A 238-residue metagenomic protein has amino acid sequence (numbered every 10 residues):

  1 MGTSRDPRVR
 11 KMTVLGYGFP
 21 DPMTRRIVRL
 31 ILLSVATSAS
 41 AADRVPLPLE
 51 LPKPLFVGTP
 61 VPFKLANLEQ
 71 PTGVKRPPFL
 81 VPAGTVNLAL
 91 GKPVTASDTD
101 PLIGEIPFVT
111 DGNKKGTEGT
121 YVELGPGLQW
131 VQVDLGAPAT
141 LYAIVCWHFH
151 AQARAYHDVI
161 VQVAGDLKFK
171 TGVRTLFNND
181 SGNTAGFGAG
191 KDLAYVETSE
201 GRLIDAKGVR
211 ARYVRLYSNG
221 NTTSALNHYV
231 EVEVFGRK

Functional and structural regions predicted by a protein language model:
G2, G16-G18: Residue-identity detector for glycine
M12, R25-L32: Sec-dependent signal peptide recognition, specifically the positively charged N-region followed immediately by
L33-A41: Hydrophobic h-region of N-terminal signal peptides that target proteins for export in Gram-negative bacteria
A41-T85: N-terminal pre-domain segments of enzymes
A42-G58, S97-T99, V122-W130, P138-A139 (+1 more regions): Trp- and acidic/polar-enriched beta-sheet ligand-binding modules for extracellular glycan and matrix recognition
L80-N113: Predominantly extracellular/luminal regions of secreted and cell-surface proteins, especially disulfide-bonded
